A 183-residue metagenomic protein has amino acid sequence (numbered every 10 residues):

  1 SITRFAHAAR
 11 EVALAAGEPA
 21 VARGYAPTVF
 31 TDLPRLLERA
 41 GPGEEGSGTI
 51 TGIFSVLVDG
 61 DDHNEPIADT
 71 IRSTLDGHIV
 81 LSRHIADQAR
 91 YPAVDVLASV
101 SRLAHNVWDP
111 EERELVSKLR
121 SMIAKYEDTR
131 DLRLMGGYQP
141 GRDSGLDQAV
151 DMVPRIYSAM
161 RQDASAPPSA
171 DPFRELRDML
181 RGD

Functional and structural regions predicted by a protein language model:
S1-D183: P-loop NTPase catalytic core
